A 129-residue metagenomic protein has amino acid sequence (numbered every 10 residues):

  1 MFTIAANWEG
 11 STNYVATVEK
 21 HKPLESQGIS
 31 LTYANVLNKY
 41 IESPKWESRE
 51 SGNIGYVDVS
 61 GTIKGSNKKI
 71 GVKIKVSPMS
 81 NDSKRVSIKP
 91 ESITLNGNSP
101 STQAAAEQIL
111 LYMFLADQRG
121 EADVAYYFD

Functional and structural regions predicted by a protein language model:
M1-D129: Cystatin/cathelin-like cysteine-protease inhibitor module
